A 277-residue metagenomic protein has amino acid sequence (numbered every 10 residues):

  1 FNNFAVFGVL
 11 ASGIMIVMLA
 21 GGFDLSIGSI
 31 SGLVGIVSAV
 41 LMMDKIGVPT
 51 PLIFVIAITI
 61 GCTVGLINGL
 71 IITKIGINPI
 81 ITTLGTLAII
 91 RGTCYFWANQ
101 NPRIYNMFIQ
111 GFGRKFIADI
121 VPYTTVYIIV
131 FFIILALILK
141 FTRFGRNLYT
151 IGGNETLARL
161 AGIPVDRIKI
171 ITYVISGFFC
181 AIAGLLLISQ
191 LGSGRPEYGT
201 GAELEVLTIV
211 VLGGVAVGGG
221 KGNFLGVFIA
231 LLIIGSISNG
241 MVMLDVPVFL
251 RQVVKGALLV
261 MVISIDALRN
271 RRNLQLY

Functional and structural regions predicted by a protein language model:
F1-I46, L70-I77, V210-F224, A257: Single transmembrane alpha-helix segments in multi-pass membrane proteins
F7-G8, S29-L33, P51-T59, I81 (+6 more regions): Hydrophobic alpha-helical transmembrane segments
G13-M15, I58-G61, L87-G92, Y127-I138 (+4 more regions): Hydrophobic core segments of alpha-helical transmembrane domains in multi-pass membrane transport and ion-translocation
I16, V40, K45, L66-I75 (+7 more regions): Membrane-interface helix caps of multi-pass small-molecule transporters
P49-A57, T63-N68, A118-G194: Helix-loop-helix "hairpin" substructures at the membrane interface of multi-pass membrane proteins
I75, P79-F144, I168-I171, Q190-G199 (+2 more regions): Transmembrane helix-bundle core of multi-pass membrane transporters and related energy-transducing complexes
R159-R167, M241-Y277: Cytosolic-side transmembrane-helix boundaries in multi-pass membrane proteins
C180, Q190-G256: Transmembrane alpha-helical segments in multi-pass inner-membrane proteins
